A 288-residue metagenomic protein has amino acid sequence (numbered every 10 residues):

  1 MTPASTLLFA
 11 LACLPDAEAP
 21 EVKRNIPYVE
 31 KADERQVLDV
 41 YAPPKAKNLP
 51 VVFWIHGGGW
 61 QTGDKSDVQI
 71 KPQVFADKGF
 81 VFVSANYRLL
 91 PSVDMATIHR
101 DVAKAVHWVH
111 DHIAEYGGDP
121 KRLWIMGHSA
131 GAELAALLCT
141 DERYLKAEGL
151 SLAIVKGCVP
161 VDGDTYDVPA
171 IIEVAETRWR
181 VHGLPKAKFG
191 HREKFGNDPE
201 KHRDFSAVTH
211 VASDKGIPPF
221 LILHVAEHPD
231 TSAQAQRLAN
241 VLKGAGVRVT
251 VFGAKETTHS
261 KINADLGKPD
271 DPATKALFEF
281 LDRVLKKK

Functional and structural regions predicted by a protein language model:
M1-P3, L134: Short intrinsically disordered, low-complexity coil segments enriched in acidic
P3-A12: Sec-dependent N-terminal signal peptides
L14-K288: Alpha/beta-hydrolase superfamily serine-hydrolase fold, recognizing
